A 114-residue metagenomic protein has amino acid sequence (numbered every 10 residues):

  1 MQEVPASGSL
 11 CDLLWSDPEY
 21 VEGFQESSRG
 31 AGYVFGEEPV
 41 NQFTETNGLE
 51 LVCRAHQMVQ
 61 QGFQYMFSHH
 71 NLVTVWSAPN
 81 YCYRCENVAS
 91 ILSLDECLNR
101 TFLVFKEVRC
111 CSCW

Functional and structural regions predicted by a protein language model:
M1-W114: Feature recognizes metal-dependent phosphohydrolase scaffolds
